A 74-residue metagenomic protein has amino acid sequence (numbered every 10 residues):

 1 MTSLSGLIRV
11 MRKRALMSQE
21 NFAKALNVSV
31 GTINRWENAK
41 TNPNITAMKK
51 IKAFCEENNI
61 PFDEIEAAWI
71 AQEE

Functional and structural regions predicted by a protein language model:
M1-S3, I70-A71: A detector for short, charged/polar N-terminal pre-domain segments
G6-N21, K50: Short basic helix-loop element that most often maps to the first helix and adjoining turn of HTH DNA-binding modules
L7-I8, N27-V28, I51-D63: Secretory-pathway ectodomains
R9, K13, N27, N38-K40: Residue-level detection of the helix-turn-helix DNA-binding "recognition helix"
L16-R35: Short alpha-helical DNA-recognition segment
K40-A53: Short, basic-rich loop-to-helix N-cap that marks the start of a DNA-contacting helix
I45-T46, F62-E74: Short, charged recognition helix plus adjacent turn of helix-turn-helix-like nucleic-acid-binding domains
